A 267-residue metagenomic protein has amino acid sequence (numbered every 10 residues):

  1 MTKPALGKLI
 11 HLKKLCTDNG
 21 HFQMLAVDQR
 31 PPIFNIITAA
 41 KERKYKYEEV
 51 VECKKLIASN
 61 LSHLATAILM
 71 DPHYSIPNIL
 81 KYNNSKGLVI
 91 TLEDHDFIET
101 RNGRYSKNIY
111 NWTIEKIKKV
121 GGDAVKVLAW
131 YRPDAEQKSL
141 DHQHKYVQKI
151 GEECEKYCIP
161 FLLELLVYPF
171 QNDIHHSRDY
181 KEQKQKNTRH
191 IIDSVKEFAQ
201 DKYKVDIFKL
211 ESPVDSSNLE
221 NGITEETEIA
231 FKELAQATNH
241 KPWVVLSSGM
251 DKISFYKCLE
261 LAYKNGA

Functional and structural regions predicted by a protein language model:
M1-D123, V127-Q137, K204, H240-K241 (+2 more regions): Alpha/beta catalytic barrel-like cores
L25, E164, F208: Conserved, mostly hydrophobic/aromatic
A39-Y45, D96, T100-G103, R132-H144 (+3 more regions): Glycine-rich tight-turn/loop motif centered on a GG-T
E52, L56, W112-E115, K145-K156 (+3 more regions): Alpha-helical scaffolding segments of alpha/beta enzyme cores, especially the outer helices of TIM-barrel or partial
A67-P72, K126-W130, E136-S139, K186-E226: Catalytic beta/alpha-barrel core
K81-D96, Q143-L163, N187, I192-D193 (+1 more regions): Alpha-helix-loop-beta-strand connector modules within alpha/beta enzyme cores
Y131-A135, Q143-K204: Conserved anion-binding
I207, E211-A267: Catalytic-face loop-and-helix region of soluble metabolic enzyme cores
